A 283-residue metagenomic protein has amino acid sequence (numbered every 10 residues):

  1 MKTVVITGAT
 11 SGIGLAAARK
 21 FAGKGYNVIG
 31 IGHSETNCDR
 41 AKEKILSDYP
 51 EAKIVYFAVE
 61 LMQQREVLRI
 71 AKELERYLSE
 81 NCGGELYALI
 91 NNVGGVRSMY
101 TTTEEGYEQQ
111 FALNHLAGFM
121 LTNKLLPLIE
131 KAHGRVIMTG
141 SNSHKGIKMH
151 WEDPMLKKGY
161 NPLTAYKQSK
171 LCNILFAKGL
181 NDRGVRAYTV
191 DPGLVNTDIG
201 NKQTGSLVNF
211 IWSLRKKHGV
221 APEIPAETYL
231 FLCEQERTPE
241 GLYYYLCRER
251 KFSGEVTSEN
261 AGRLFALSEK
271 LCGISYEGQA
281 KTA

Functional and structural regions predicted by a protein language model:
T3-I6, E85-I90: Conserved hydrophobic beta-strands of the Rossmann-like cofactor-binding core in SDR/related NAD(P)H-dependent
G8-G12, S34: Conserved glycine-rich cofactor-binding loop
K24-R40: Conserved glycine-rich Rossmann-like NAD(P)H-binding loop of the short-chain dehydrogenase/reductase
S47-R65: Rossmann-fold cofactor-recognition segment
M62-G84: Conserved Rossmann-fold cofactor-binding substructure of NAD(P)-dependent oxidoreductases
G94-T102, E108-F111, E130-V185, D191-L207 (+2 more regions): Catalytic loop of short-chain dehydrogenase/reductase
H115-L116: Ankyrin-repeat alpha-helix packing hotspot
T189, S213-F252, S258-G262, A266 (+1 more regions): C-terminal helical subdomain
